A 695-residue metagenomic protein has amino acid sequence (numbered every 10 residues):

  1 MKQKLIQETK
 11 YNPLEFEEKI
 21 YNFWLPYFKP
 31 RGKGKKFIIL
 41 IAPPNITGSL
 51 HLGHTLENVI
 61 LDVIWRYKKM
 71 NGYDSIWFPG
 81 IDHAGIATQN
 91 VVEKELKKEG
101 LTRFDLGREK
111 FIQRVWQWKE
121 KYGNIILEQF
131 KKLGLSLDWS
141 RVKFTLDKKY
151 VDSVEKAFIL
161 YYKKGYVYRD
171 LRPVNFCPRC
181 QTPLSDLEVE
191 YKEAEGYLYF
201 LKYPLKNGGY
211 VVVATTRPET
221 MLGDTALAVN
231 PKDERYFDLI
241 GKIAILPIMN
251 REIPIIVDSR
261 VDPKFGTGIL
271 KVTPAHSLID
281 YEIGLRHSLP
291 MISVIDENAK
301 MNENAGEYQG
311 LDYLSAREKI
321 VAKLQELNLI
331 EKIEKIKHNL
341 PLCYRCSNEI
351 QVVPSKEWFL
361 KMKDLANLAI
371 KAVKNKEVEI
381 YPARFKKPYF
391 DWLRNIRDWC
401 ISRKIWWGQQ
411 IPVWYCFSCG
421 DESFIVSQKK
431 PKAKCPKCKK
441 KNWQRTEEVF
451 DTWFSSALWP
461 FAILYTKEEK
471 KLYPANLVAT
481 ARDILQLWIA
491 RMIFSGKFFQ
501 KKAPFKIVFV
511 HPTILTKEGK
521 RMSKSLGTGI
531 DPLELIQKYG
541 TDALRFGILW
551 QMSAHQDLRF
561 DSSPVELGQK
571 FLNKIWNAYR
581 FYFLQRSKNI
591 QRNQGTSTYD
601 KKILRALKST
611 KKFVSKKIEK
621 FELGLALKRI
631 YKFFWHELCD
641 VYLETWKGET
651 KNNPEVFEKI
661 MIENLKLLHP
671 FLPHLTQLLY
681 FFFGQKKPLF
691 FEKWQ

Functional and structural regions predicted by a protein language model:
M1-K232, I256, T273-R286, P290-A305 (+9 more regions): N-terminal, positively charged nucleic-acid-binding surface of large information/translation enzymes
K2-T9, A42-L50, R108-I112, L137-F144 (+11 more regions): Glycine- and acidic
Q129-S136, K149-T182, G196, L393-S418 (+5 more regions): Helix-rich, typically C-terminal accessory recognition domains appended to large enzymatic cores
R179-T182, R345-N348, S418-E422, K437-K441: Short Cys/His-rich local motifs and their 1-3 flanking residues in nucleic-acid-associated proteins and small
L201-Y203, K242-I248: Short conserved beta-strand and strand-loop elements enriched in small hydrophobics with frequent Asp/Gly
D238-G241, E307-E318: A glycine-biased structural micro-motif
S259, H287-A299, I405-G408, P412-S418 (+1 more regions): Alpha-helical recognition segments enriched in aromatics with Gly/Pro capping that present substrate-recognition
Q325-C346, K434-E448: Short acidic, Pro/Gly- and aromatic-enriched capping/linker segments at domain boundaries
